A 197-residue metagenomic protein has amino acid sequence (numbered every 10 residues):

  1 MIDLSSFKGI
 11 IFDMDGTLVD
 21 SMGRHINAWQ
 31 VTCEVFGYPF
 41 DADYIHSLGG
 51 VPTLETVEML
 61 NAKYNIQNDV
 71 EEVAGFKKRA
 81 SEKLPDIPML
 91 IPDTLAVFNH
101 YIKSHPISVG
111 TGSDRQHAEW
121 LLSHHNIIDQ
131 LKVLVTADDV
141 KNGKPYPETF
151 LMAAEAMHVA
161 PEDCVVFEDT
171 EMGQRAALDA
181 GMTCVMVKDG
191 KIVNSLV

Functional and structural regions predicted by a protein language model:
M1-H46, A180: Active-site neighborhood of HAD-like aspartate-dependent phosphohydrolases
M1-K8, N99, D114-V197: Asp-based, Mg2+/Mn2+-dependent phosphohydrolase catalytic module
S6, K83-V109, R115, E119: Short, acidic loop-to-helix structural element flanking the phosphoryl-transfer center in phosphate-processing enzymes
R24, L48-P52, F76, M89-D93 (+4 more regions): Short beta->alpha linker loops
T32-C33, P52-Q67, L121, A154: Helix-loop "lid/cap" segments that line or gate small-molecule binding pockets
V35-Y38, Y64-D69, N126-Q130, H158-V159: Short helix-capping segments at alpha-helix termini
P39, M59-A96: Metal-dependent phosphoesterase signature
